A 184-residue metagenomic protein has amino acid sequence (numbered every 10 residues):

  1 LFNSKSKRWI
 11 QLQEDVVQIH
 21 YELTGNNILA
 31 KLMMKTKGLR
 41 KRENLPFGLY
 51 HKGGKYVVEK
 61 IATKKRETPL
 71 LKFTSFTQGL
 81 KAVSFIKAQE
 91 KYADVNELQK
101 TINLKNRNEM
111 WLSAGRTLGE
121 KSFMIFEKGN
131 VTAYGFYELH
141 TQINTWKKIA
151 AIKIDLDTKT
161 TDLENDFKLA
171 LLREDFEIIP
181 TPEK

Functional and structural regions predicted by a protein language model:
L1-K184: Acidic, glycine-enriched active-site microenvironments
